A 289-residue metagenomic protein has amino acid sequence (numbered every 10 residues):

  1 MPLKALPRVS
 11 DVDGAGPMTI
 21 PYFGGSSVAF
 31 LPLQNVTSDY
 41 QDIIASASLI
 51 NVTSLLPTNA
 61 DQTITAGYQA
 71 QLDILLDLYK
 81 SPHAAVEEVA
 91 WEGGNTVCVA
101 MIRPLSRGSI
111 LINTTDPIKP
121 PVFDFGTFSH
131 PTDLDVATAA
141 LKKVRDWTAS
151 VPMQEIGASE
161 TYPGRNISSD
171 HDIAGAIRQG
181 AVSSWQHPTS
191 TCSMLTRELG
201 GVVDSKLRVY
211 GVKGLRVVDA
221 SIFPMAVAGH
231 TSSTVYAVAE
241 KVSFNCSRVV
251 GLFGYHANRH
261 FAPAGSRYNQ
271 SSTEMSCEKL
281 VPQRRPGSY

Functional and structural regions predicted by a protein language model:
M1, T96-P152, R178-Y289: C-terminal structured subdomain/cap of oxidoreductase catalytic cores
M1-E92, R165, S169, Q179-G180 (+2 more regions): Mid-to-C-terminal "cap/lid" subdomains and adjacent gly/pro-rich loops that border and regulate access to redox
P7-P32, V97-V99, S106, L111-P117 (+3 more regions): Contiguous hydrophobic segments
R8, D116-V122, E155-A158, D170-I173 (+1 more regions): Surface-exposed beta-strand-to-loop junctions that form interaction patches on eukaryotic regulatory domains
H130, I167-G175: Intrinsic-disorder/low-complexity, polar/charged segments
V151-R165: Short acidic alpha-helical/loop segments enriched in Asp/Glu that coordinate divalent cations
P163, D170-H171, S233: Alpha-helix boundary/capping detector
